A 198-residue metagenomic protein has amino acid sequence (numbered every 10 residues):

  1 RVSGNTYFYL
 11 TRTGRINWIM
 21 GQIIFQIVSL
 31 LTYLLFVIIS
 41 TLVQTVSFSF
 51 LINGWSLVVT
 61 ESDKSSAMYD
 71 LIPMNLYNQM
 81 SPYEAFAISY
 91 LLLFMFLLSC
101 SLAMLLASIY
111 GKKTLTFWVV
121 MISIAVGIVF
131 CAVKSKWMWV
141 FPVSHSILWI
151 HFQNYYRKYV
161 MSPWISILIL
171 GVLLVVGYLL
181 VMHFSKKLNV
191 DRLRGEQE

Functional and structural regions predicted by a protein language model:
R1-S29: Helix-loop-helix units of permease transmembrane domains in multi-pass membrane transporters, especially ABC
G14-I16, K112-W118: Membrane-helix interface segments
I23-I109, H145-L170: Secretory targeting signals
I24-F25, I122-V126, L173: Transmembrane alpha-helical core residues of multi-pass small-molecule transporters, especially secondary transporters
L42-L57, K113, K136-S144, M182 (+1 more regions): Transmembrane helix-loop junctions in multipass membrane proteins, especially transporters and channels
Y110, L173-E198: Junction motif at the cytosolic side of a transmembrane helix
L115-I128, H145-S146, G195-Q197: Central hydrophobic cores of alpha-helical transmembrane segments in multi-pass integral membrane proteins
G127-Q153: Extended hydrophobic/aromatic segments used for targeting, binding, or gating
